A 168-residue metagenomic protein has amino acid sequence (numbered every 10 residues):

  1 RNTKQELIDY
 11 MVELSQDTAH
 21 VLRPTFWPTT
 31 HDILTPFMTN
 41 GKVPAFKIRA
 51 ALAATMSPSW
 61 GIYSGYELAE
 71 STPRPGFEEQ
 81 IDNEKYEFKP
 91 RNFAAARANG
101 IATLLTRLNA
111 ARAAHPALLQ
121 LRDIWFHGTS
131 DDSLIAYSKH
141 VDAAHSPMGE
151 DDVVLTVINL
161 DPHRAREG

Functional and structural regions predicted by a protein language model:
R1-R97, L118-L121, G128-L134, V141-D142 (+1 more regions): Alpha-amylase-like alpha-glycosidases and glucanotransferases acting on alpha-linked glucans and related
A53, L108, V157-N159: Hydrophobic, well-ordered secondary-structure elements that form the walls of internal hydrophobic environments
A98-D123: Amphipathic alpha-helical
H127-G168: Carbohydrate-binding surface patches
